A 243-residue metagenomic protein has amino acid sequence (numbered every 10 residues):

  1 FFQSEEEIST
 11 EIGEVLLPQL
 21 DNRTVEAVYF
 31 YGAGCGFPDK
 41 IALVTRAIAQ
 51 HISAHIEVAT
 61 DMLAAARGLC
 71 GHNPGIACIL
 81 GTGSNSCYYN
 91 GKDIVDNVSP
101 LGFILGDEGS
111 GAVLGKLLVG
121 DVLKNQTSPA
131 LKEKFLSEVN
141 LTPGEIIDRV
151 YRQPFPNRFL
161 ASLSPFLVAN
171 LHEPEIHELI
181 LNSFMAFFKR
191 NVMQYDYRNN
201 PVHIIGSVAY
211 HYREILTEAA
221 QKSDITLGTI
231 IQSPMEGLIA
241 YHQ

Functional and structural regions predicted by a protein language model:
F1-V28, R46-Q50, G68-I76, L117-Q243: ATP-binding/phosphotransfer module of carbohydrate and carboxylate kinases, centering on a glycine-rich
V28-G36: Polybasic, low-complexity association/targeting segments
Y31, C87, V168: Residues in well-ordered beta-strands of folded domains
G32, G102, G106, Y151 (+1 more regions): Conserved short-loop catalytic and cofactor-binding motifs
A33, E108-G111, P156, A209: Short beta->alpha junction loops/turns
C35-A130: Phosphate-binding/catalytic loop of phosphoryl-transfer enzymes
